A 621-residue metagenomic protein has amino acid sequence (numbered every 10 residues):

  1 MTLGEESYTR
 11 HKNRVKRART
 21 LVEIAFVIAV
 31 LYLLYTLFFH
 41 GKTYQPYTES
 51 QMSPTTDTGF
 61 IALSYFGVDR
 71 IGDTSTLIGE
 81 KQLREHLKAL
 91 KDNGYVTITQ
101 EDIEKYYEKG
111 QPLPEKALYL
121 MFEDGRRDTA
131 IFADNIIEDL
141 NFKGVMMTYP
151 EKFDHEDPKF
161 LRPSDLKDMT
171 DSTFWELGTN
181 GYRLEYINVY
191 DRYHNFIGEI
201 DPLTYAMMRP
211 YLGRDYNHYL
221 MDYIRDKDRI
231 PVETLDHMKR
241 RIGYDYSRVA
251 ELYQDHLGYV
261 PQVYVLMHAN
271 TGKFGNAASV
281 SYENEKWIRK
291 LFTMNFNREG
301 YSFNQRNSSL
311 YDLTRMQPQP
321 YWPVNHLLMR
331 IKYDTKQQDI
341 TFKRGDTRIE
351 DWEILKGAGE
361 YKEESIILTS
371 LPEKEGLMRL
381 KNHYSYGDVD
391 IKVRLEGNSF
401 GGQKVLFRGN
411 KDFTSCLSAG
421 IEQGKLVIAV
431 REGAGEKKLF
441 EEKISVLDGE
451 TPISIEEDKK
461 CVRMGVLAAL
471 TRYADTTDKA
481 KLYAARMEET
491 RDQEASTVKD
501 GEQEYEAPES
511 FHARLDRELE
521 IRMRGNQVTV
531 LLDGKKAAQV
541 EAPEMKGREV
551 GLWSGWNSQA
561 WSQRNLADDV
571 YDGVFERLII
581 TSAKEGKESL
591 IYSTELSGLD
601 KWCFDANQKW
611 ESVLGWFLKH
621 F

Functional and structural regions predicted by a protein language model:
M1-A18: N-terminal Lys/Arg-rich, disordered targeting/topogenic segments
R19-H40: Hydrophobic membrane-insertion alpha-helices, especially the h-region of bacterial N-terminal signal peptides
F66-D69, K116-A117, E138-T271, L313: Metal-dependent polysaccharide deacetylase catalytic core of the NodB/CE4 family, i.e., the active-site-bearing domain
T148, M207-R209, H256-Q319: His/Asp/Glu-enriched short active-site or ligand-binding loop at hydrolase and phosphoryl-transfer sites
P323-D388, E509, G586-F621: Low-complexity, Ser/Thr/Pro/Gly-rich disordered linker/stalk regions
S370-M487: Secretory/extracellular carbohydrate-interaction modules and structurally similar beta-sandwich "look-alikes"
I391-V393, R472, A480-R486, T490-D500 (+1 more regions): Carbohydrate-binding surfaces in secreted/extracellular proteins
V540-G586: Flexible glycan-contacting loops in extracellular carbohydrate-active proteins
